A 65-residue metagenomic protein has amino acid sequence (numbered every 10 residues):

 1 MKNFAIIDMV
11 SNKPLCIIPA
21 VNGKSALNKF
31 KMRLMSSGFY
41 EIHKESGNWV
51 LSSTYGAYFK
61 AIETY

Functional and structural regions predicted by a protein language model:
M1-P14: Short aromatic-glycine-(Arg/Gly/Cys) micro-motifs in beta-strand/loop hairpins
I6-M9, G23, N48: Generic structural signal for short, flexible, solvent-exposed coil/loop and linker residues
N12-N22: A short, exposed loop/beta-hairpin motif centered on an aromatic-Gly-Thr core
P19, A26, S53-T54: Non-membrane alpha-helical secondary structure
G23-A26, F59: A short local loop/turn or secondary-structure capping micro-motif enriched for an aromatic residue
R33-Y65: Short, mixed-charge low-complexity intrinsically disordered segments
